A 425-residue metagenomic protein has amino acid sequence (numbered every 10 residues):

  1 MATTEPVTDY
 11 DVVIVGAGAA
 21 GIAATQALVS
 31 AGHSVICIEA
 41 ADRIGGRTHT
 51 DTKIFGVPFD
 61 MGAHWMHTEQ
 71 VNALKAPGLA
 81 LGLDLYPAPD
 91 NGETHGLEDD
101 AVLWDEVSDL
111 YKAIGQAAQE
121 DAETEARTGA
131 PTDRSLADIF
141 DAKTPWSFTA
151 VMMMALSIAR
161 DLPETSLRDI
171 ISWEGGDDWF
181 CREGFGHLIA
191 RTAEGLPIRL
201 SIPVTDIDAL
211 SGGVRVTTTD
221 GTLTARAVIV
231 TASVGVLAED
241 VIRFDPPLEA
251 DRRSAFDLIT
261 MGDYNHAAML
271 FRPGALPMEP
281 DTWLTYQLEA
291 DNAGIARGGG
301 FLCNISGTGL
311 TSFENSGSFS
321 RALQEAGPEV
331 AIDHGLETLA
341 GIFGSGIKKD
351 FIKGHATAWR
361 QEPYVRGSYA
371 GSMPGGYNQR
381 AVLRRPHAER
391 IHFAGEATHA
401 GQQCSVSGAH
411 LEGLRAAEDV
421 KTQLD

Functional and structural regions predicted by a protein language model:
M1-D425: FAD-dinucleotide binding site
